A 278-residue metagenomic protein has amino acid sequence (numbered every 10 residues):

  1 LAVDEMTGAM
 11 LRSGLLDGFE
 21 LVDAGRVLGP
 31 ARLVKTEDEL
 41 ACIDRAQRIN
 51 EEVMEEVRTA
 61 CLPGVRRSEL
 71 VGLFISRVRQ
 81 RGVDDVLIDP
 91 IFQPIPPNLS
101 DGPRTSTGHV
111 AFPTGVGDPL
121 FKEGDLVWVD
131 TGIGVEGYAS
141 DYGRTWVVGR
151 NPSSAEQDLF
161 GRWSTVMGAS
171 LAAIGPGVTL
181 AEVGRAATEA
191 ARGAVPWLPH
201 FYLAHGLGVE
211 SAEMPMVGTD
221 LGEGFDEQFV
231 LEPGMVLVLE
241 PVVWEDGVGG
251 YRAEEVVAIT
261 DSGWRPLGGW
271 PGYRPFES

Functional and structural regions predicted by a protein language model:
L1-S278: Active-site neighborhoods and metal-handling regions in enzymes and metal-associated proteins
